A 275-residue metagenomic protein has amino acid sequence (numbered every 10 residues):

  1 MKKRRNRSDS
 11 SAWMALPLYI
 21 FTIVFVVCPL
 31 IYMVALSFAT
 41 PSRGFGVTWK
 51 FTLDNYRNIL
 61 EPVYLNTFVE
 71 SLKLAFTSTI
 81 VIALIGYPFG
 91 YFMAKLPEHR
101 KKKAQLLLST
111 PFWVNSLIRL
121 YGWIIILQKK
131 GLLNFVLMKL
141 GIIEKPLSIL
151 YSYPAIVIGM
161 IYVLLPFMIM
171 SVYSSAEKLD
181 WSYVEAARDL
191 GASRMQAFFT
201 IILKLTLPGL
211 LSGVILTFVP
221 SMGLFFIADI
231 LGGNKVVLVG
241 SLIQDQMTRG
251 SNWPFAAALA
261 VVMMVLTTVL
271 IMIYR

Functional and structural regions predicted by a protein language model:
R7-S42, I59-P146, L150-E177, I201-F225 (+2 more regions): Membrane-water interface segments at the C-terminal ends of transmembrane alpha-helices in multi-pass inner-membrane
F45-K50, I125, F225-S251: Glycine-rich helix-loop "coupling/hinge" segments at transmembrane-helix boundaries in multipass transporters
F51-L60: A short amphipathic helical element positioned immediately N-terminal to and/or at the very start of a transmembrane
L179-Y183: Short glycine/proline-centered loop/turn elements that form peptide/ligand docking sites
A187: The alpha-helix within a helix-turn-helix
L190-G191, K204: Glycine/proline-centered hinge or cleavage motifs at structural transition points of membrane proteins
S193-A197, N234-V236: Gly/Pro- and small hydrophobic-enriched strand-loop and loop-to-helix capping segments that sit at the rims
